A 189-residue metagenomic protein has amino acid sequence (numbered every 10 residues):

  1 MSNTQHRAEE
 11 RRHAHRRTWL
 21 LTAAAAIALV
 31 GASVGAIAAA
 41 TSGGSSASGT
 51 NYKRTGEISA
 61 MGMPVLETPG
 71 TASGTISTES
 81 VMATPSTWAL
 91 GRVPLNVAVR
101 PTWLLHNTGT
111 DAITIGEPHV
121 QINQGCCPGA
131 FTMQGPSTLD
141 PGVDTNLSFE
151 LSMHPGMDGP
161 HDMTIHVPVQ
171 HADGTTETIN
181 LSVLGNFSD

Functional and structural regions predicted by a protein language model:
M1-I76: Membrane engagement elements in two modes
S45-S48, M157-D189: Terminal connector regions
S48-T108, L184, S188-D189: Beta-sheet-dominated interaction scaffolds and their linkers
T55-E57, D111-V143: Surface-exposed binding patches on compact interaction domains or structured appendages
S86, L95-W103, D144-N146, G156-T164: Short, solvent-exposed loop/turn segments enriched in Ser/Thr/Gly
A89-G91, M133-L139, S152-M153: Beta-strand-rich interaction surfaces with strong enrichment in secreted/lumenal proteins
V99, T110-I115, P160, T176-E177: Short acidic/proline- and small/hydrophobic-mixed sequence motifs that coincide with surface turns and coil-to-beta
T108-D111, P155: Short, acidic/polar linear motifs in exposed loop/turn regions
